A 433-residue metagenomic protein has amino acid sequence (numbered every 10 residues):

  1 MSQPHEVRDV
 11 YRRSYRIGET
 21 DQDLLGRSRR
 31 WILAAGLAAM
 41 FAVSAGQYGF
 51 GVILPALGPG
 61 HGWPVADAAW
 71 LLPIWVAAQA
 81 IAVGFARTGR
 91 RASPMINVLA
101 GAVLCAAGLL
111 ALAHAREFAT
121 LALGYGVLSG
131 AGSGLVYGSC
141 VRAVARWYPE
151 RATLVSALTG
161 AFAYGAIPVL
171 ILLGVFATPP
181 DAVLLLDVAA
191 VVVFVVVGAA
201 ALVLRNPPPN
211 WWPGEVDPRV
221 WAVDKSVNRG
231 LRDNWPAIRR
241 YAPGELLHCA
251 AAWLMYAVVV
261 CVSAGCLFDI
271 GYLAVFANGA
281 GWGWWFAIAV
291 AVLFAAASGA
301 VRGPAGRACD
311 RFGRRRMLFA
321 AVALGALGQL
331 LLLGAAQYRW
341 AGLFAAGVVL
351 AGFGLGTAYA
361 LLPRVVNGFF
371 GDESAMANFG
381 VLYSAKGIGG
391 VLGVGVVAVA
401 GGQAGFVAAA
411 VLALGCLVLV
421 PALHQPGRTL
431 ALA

Functional and structural regions predicted by a protein language model:
G26-G49, L247-G265, V349: Pair of pore-lining "gating" transmembrane helices in MFS-fold secondary transporters
F41, T120-L135, V260, G342-T357: Hydrophobic core of transmembrane alpha-helices in multi-pass small-molecule transporters, especially MFS/SLC-type
F50-L57, G244-G303: Extracytoplasmic gate region of multi-pass secondary transporters
I81-F118, C309-R315: Conserved MFS/SLC helix-loop-helix module at the cytosolic interface between two early adjacent transmembrane helices
G134-Y148, V155, G356-F370: Intracellular juxtamembrane helix-capping segments at the cytosolic ends of symmetry-related transmembrane helices
L158-W211, E215: Helix-loop-helix hairpin linking two adjacent transmembrane segments in secondary transporters
F286-V365: C-terminal transmembrane helical hairpin of 12-TM major facilitator-type secondary transporters
F369-G402: A late C-terminal transmembrane helix in Major Facilitator Superfamily
